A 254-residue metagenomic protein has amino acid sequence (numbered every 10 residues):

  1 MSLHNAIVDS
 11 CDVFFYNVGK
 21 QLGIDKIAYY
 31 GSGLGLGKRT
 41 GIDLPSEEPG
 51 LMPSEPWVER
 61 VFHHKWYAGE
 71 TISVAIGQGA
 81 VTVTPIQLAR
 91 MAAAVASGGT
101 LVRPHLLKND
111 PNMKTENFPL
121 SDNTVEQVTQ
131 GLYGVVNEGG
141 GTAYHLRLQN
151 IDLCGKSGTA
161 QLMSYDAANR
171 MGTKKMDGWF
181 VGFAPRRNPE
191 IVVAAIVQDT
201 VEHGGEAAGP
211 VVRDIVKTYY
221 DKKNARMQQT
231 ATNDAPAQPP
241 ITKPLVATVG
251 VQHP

Functional and structural regions predicted by a protein language model:
M1-V197, K243-P254: Beta-lactam-recognizing serine transpeptidase/beta-lactamase-like catalytic domain environment
N17, G23, R170, V197 (+3 more regions): Noncatalytic linker/hinge segments flanking ATPase motor cores
N112-E116, T129, E206, P210-P254: Short, gly/Ser/Thr-rich active-site loops of penicillin-recognizing serine hydrolases
L120, T173, T200-V211: Short alpha-helix boundary/capping segments
